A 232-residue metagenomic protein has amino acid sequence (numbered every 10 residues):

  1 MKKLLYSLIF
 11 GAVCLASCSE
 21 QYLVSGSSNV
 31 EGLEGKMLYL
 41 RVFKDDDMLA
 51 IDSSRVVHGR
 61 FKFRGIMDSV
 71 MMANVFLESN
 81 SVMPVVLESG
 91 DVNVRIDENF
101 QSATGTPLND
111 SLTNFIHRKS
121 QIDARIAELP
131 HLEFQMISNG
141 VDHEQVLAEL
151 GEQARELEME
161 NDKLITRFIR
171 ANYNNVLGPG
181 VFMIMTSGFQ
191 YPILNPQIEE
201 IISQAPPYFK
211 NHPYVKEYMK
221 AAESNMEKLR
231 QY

Functional and structural regions predicted by a protein language model:
M1-S28: Bacterial Sec-dependent N-terminal signal peptides
C18-D162: A non-transmembrane, solvent-exposed segment enriched in polar/low-complexity residues
K163-R170: A short, acidic, amphipathic alpha-helical segment used as a generic capping/interface helix at domain edges
R170-Y232: Charged, long alpha-helical assembly modules
